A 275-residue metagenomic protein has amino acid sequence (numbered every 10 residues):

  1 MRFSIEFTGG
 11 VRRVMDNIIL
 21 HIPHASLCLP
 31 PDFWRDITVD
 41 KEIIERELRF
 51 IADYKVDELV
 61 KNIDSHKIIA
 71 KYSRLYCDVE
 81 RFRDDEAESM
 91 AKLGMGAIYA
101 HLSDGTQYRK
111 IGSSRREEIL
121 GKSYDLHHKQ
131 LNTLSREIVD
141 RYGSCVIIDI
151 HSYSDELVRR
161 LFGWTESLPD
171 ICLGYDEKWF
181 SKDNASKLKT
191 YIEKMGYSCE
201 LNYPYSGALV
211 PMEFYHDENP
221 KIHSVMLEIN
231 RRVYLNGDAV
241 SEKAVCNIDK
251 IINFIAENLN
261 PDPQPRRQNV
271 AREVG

Functional and structural regions predicted by a protein language model:
R2-I147, S152-G275: N-terminal catalytic or cofactor-binding beta/alpha core of small enzyme domains
